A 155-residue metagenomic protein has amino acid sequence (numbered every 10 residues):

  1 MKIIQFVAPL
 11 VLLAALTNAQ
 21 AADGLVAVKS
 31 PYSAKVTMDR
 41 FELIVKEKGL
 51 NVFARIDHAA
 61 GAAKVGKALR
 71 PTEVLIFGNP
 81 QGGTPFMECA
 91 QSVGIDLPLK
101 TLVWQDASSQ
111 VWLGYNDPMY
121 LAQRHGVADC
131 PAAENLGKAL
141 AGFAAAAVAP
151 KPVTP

Functional and structural regions predicted by a protein language model:
M1-A8: Bacterial N-terminal signal peptides that target proteins for export
A14-T17: N-terminal signal peptide c-region/cleavage motif recognized by signal peptidases
A21-G49, A145, A149-P155: Terminal, regulation- and interaction-focused segments at domain boundaries
P31-V36, F53, C130-E134: Soluble non-cytosolic domains of exported or imported proteins
T37, F41, H58, L136-A139: Stable alpha-helical elements in mature extracytoplasmic
E42, K46, F53-L99, V103: Compact, glycine-rich, soluble single-domain proteins
K100-C130: Beta-strand/loop substructures that line and gate deep hydrophobic ligand-binding cavities in soluble
P118-P155: C-terminal partner/receptor-binding element of secreted or periplasmic proteins
